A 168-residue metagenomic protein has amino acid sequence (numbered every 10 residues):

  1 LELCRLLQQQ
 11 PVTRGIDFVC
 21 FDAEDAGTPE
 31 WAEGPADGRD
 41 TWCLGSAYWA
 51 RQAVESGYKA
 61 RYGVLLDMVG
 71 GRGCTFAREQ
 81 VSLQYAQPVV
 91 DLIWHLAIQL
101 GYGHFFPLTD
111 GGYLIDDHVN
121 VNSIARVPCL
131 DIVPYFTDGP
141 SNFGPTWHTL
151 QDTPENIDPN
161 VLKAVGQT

Functional and structural regions predicted by a protein language model:
L1-P88: Acidic/histidine-rich catalytic neighborhood of metal-dependent amide-processing enzymes
Y62, V69-T168: Active-site-adjacent substrate-binding region of metalloamidase/peptidase-like peptide-processing proteins
